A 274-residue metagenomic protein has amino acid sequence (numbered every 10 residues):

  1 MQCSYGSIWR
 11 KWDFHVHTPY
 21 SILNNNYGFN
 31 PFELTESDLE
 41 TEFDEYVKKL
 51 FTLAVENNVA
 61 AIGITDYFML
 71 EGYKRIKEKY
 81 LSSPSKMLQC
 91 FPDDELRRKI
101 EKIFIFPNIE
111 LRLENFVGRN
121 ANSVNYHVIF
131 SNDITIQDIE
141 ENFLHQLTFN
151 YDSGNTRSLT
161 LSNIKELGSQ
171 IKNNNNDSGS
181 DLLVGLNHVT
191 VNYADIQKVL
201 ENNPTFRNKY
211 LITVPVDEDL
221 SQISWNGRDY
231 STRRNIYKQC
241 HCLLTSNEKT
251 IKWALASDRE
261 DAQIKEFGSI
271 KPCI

Functional and structural regions predicted by a protein language model:
M1-S4, Y27-F29, R75-L244: Extended substrate/RNA-proximal surfaces in nucleic-acid metabolism proteins
K11-S21, Y67: Histidine-centered catalytic micro-motifs
T18-F43: Acidic/histidine-rich helix-loop elements that form or flank divalent-metal/phosphate-binding sites at the catalytic
L39-V47, F68-G72, H188-N192: Phosphate/oxyanion-binding active-site loops and adjacent basic polyanion-contact surfaces
V47-N57, E201-P204, E260-K265: Short, basic/hydrophobic alpha-helical segments
F51-L70: Divalent metal-dependent hydrolysis catalytic cores, especially in the metallo-beta-lactamase
N226-S269: Extended hydrophobic/aromatic segments used for targeting, binding, or gating
I274: Eukaryote-biased recognition of electropositive, low-complexity segments and basic polyanion/acidic-motif-binding
